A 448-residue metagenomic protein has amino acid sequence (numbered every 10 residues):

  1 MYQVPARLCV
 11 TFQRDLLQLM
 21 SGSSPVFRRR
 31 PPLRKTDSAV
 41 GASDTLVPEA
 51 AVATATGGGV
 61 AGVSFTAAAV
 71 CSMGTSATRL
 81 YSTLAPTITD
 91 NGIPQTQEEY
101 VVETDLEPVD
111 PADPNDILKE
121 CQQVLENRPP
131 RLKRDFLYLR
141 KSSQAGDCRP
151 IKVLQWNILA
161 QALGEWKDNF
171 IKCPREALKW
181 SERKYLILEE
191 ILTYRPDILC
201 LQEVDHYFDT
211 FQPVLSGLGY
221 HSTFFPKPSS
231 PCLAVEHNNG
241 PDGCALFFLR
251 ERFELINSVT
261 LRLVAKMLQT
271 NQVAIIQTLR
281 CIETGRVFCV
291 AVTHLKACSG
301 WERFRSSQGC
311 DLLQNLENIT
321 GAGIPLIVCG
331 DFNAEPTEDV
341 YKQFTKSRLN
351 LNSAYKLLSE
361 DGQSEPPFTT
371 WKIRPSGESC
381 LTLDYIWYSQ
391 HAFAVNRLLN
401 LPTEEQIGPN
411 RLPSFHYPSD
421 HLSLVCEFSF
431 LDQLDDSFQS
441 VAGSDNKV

Functional and structural regions predicted by a protein language model:
Y2-R140, D197, Y207, C310 (+2 more regions): Metal-dependent phosphoester-hydrolase catalytic domains
D105, V109-P150, I198-K296, Y385-I386 (+2 more regions): Structured beta-strand-rich core segments of catalytic domains in phosphoester-bond hydrolases
V153-L154, V328: Residue-level marker for buried hydrophobic side chains located in beta-strands that build the well-ordered beta-sheet
W156-N157, I187, F247, Q277 (+5 more regions): Generic structural signal for small/hydrophobic residues in well-ordered secondary structure, especially within
I158, L295, D331-F332, L422: Active-site metal-binding loops of divalent metal-dependent hydrolases
L159-S181, C232, K266-M267, S299: Acidic/histidine-rich helix-loop elements that form or flank divalent-metal/phosphate-binding sites at the catalytic
K184, E189-V204: Proline-aspartate-enriched helix->loop->beta-strand connector
A297-E317: Active-site beta-loop-alpha substructure in enzyme catalytic cores, prototypically the cysteine-centered nucleophile
